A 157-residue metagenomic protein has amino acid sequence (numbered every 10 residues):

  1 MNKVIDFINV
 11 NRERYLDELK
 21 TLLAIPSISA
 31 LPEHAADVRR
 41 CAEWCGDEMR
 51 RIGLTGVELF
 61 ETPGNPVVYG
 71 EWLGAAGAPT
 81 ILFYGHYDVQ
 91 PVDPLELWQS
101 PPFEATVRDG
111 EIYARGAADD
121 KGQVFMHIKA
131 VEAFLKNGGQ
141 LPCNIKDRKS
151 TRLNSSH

Functional and structural regions predicted by a protein language model:
N2-A117, F134-N144: Acidic/His- and Gly-rich active-site-bordering loop/insert found across diverse amide/peptide-bond hydrolases
D88, S156-H157: Acidic glycine-/aspartate-rich tracts in secreted/extracellular proteins
Q90-V92, K121, R152: Short, well-ordered, mixed-charge alpha-helical segments that flank or form enzyme active sites
G116-V131: Active-site alpha-helical elements of protease catalytic centers
K149-S156: Conserved small/polar residues in nucleotide/adenosyl-binding loops
